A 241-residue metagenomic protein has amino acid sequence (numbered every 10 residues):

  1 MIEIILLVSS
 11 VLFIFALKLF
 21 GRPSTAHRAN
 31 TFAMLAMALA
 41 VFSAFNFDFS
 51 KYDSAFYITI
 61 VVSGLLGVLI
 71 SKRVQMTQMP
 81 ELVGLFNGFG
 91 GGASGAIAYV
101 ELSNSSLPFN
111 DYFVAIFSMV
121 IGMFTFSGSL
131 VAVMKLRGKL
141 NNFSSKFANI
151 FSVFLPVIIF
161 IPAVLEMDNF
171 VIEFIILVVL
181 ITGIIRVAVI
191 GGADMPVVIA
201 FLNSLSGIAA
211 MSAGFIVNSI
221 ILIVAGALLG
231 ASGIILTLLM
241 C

Functional and structural regions predicted by a protein language model:
M1-A40, F47: N-terminal, positively charged regions that mediate nucleic acid binding
M1-V11, F47-L65, D111-F126, D168-V178: Structural signature of hydrophobic alpha-helical transmembrane segments
L12-T25, G64-V83, G128-N142, I181-M195 (+1 more regions): C-terminal ends of transmembrane helices
H27-A36, F56-I58, Q78-G90, N141-V153 (+1 more regions): Cytoplasmic-side transmembrane-helix entry/capping segments in multi-pass membrane proteins
V41-F45, V68-L69, F160-V164, G183-V187 (+1 more regions): Alpha-helical transmembrane segments of multipass membrane proteins
A44-Y57, L69-P80, A96-N110: Transmembrane alpha-helix boundary signature
V100-L107, M167-V171, G192, V197 (+1 more regions): Transmembrane helix-loop junctions at the membrane interface of multipass transporters and ion channels
V217, I221-C241: Terminal amphipathic helices with adjacent charged low-complexity linkers/tails
